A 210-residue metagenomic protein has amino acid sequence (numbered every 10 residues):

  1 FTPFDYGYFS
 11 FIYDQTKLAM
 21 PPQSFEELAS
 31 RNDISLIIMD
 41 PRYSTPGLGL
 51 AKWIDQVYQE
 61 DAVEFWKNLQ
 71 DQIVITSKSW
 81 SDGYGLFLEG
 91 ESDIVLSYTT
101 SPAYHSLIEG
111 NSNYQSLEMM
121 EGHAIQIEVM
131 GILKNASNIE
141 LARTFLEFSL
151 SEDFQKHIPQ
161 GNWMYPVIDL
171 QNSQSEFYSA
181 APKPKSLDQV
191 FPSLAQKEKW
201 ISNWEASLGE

Functional and structural regions predicted by a protein language model:
F1-S92: Extracytoplasmic ligand-binding site segments that recognize negatively charged/polar headgroups
T2-D5, A29-R31, L88-E89, I108-N111 (+2 more regions): Extracellular/periplasmic catalytic domains that process cell-envelope and extracellular macromolecules
G7, W66-Q70, T76-S77, E109-K134 (+1 more regions): Periplasmic-binding protein-like
S10-K17, Q126-L141, H157: A bilobed periplasmic-binding-protein/Venus flytrap-type ligand-binding module shared by bacterial periplasmic
S24, F65, S137-S149, H157-I158: Short amphipathic alpha-helical coupling segments at ligand-binding clamshell hinges and other catalytic/signaling
L36-Y43, F148-Q171: Periplasmic-binding protein-like
L88, S92-N113: A ligand-binding cleft/hinge motif common to bilobed small-molecule-binding domains
Q174-E210: Extracellular/periplasmic bilobal clamshell ligand-binding domains
